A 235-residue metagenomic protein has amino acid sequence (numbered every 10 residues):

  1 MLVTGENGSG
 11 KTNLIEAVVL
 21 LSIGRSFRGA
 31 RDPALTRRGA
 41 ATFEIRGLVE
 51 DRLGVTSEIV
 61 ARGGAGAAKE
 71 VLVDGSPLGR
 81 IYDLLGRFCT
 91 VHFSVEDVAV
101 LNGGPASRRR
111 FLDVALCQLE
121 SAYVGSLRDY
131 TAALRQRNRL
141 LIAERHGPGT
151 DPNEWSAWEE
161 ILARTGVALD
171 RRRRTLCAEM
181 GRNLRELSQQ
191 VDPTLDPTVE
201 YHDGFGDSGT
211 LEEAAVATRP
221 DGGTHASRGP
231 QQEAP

Functional and structural regions predicted by a protein language model:
M1-E6, V18-L20, R31, A41 (+1 more regions): Conserved NTPase motor "head" modules and their coupling/switch loops across ABC/AAA+ ATPases, GTPases, and GHKL ATPases
K11: Conserved lysine of the Walker
V19-S107, F111-Y123, A178-E186, E212-G223: Nucleotide-state sensing region of NTPase/ATPase domains
R31-D32, L112, L119-R173: Long, non-coiled-coil amphipathic alpha-helical linker/lever segments that couple catalytic cores to other domains
